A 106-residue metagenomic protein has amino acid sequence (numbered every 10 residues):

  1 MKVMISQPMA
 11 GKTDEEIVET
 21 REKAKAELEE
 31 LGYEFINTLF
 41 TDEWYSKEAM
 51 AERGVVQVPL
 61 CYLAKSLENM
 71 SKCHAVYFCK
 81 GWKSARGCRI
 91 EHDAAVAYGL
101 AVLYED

Functional and structural regions predicted by a protein language model:
M1-D106: Conserved catalytic or regulatory cores that recognize and/or transform ribose-phosphate-containing ligands
